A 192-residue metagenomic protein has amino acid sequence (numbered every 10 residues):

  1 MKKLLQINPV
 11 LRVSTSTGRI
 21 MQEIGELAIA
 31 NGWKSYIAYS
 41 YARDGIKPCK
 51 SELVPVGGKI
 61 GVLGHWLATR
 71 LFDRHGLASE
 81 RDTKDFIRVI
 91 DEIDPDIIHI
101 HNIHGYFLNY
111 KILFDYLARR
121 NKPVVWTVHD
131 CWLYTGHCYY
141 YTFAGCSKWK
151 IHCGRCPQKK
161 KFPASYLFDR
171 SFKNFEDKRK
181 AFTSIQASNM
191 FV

Functional and structural regions predicted by a protein language model:
K2-V192: Catalytic cores of nucleotide-sugar-dependent glycosyltransferases that transfer UDP/GDP/TDP-activated
